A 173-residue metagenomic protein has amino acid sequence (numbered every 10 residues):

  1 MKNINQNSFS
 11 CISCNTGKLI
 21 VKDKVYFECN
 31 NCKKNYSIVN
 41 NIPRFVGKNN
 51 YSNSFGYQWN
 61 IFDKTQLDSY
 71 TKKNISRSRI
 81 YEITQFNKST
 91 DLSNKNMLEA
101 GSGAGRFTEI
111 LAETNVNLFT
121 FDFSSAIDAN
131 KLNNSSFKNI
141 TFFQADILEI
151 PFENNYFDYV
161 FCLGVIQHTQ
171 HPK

Functional and structural regions predicted by a protein language model:
M1-P151, Y159: Conserved N-terminal segment of class I S-adenosyl-L-methionine
C162-L163: A short beta-strand submotif of the Rossmann-like class I SAM-dependent methyltransferase core that lines
I166: Conserved SAM-binding site of S-adenosyl-L-methionine-dependent methyltransferases, i.e., the hydrophobic residues
T169-K173: A short, conserved alpha-helix within the catalytic core of class I
